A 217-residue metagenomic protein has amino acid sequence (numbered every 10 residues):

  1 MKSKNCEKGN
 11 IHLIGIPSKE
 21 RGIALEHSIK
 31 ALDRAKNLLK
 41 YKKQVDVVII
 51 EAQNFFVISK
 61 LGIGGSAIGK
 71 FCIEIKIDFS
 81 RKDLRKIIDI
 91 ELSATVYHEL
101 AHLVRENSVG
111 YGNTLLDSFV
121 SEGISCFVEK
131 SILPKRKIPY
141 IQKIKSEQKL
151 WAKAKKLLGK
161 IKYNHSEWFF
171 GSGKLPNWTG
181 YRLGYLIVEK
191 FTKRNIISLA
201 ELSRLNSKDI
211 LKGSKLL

Functional and structural regions predicted by a protein language model:
M1-I23: Non-catalytic architectural context of zinc metalloproteases
G15-C72: Auxiliary, metal-adjacent structural segments of Zn-dependent hydrolase domains
I77-T95, L115-L116: Short pre-active-site segment immediately N-terminal to the catalytic Zn-binding motif
A94-N107: Active-site recognition of the HExxH zinc-binding catalytic motif
Y111-E122, G173-N177: Active-site metal-coordination segments of metallo-dependent hydrolases
L115-K153: Post-HExxH zinc-binding segment in Zn-dependent metallohydrolases
L157-L217: Pan-zinc metallopeptidase signature
